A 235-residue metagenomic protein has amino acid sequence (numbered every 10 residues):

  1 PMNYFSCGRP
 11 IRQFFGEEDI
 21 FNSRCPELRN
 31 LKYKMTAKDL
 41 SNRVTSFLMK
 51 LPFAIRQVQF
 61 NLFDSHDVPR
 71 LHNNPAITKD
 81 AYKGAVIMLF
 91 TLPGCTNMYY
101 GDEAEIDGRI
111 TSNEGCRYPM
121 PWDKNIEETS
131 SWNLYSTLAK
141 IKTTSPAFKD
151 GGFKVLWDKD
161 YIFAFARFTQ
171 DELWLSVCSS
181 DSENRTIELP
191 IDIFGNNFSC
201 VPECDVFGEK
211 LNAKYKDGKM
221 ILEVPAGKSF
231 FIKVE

Functional and structural regions predicted by a protein language model:
P1-F53, T78-K79, M88, E105-T137 (+4 more regions): Active-site-proximal helices and loops of the catalytic beta/alpha 8
A54-I77: Active-site clefts of carbohydrate-active enzymes
F60-L62, F90-T91, T96-Y100, S176: Structural recognition of the beta-strand scaffold that forms the well-ordered cores of secreted hydrolase catalytic
H66, L89, G101-E103, L138 (+1 more regions): Conserved, mostly hydrophobic/aromatic
D150-E172: Surface beta-strand/loop "capping" patches
V177-D181: Asparagine-centered strand-capping/turn motif at beta-strand->loop junctions
P202-K219: Solvent-exposed beta-strand/loop surfaces of large extracellular or lumenal domains
K214-E235: C-terminal beta-strand-rich structural cap/linker in extracellular carbohydrate-active enzymes
